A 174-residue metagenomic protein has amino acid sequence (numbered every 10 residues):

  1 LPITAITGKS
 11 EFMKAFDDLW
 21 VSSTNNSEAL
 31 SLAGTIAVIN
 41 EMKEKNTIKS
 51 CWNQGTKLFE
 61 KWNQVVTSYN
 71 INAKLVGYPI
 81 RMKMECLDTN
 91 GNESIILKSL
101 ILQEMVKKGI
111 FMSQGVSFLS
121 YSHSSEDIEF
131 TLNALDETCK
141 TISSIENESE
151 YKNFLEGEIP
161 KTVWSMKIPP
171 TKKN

Functional and structural regions predicted by a protein language model:
L1-N174: Conserved N-terminal phosphate-binding loop of PLP-dependent enzymes in the Aspartate aminotransferase
